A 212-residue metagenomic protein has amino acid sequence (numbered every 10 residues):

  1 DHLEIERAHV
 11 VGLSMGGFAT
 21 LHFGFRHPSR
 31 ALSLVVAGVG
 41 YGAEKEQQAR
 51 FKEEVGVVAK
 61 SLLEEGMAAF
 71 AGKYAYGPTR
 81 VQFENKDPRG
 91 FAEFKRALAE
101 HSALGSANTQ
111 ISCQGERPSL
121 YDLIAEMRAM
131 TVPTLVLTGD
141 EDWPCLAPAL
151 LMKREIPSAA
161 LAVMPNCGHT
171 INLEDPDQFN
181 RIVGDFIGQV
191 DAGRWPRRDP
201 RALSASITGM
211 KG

Functional and structural regions predicted by a protein language model:
D1-A8: Conserved acidic catalytic loop of the alpha/beta-hydrolase fold
V10-G12, A37: Short beta-strand immediately N-terminal to the catalytic nucleophile in serine-hydrolase-like folds
G12, G16, T20: Gly/Ala-rich beta-loop-alpha elbow adjacent to hydrolase catalytic centers
L21-R26, A31-E65, A69: Flexible "cap/lid" loop of the alpha/beta hydrolase fold
K45-R50, L63-E126: Conserved alpha/beta-hydrolase catalytic His-Asp/Glu region
M130, V136-T138: Short beta-strand/loop motif that positions the catalytic acidic residue of the alpha/beta-hydrolase fold
W143-P148: Conserved alpha/beta-hydrolase "acid-adjacent" motif
A159-G212: Catalytic active-site module of serine/aspartate enzymes centered on a nucleophile-bearing elbow/loop
